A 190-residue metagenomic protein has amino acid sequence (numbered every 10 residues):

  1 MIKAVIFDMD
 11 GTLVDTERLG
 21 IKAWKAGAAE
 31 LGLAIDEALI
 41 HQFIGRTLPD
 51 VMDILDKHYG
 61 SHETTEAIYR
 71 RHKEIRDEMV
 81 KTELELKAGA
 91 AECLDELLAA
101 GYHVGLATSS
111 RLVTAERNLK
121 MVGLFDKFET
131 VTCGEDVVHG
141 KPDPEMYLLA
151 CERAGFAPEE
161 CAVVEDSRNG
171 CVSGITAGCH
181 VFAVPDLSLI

Functional and structural regions predicted by a protein language model:
M1-H41, T176: Active-site neighborhood of HAD-like aspartate-dependent phosphohydrolases
M1-K3, D95-L98, R111-I190: Asp-based, Mg2+/Mn2+-dependent phosphohydrolase catalytic module
L13, L86, V104, H139 (+1 more regions): Conserved SAM-binding loop
L19, F43-T47, E85-G89, S110 (+2 more regions): Short beta->alpha linker loops
G27-A28, T47-S61, N118, A150-C151: Helix-loop "lid/cap" segments that line or gate small-molecule binding pockets
E30-L33, G60-E63, G123-K127, G155-F156: Short helix-capping segments at alpha-helix termini
A34, L55-E92, A100-Y102: Metal-dependent phosphoesterase signature
